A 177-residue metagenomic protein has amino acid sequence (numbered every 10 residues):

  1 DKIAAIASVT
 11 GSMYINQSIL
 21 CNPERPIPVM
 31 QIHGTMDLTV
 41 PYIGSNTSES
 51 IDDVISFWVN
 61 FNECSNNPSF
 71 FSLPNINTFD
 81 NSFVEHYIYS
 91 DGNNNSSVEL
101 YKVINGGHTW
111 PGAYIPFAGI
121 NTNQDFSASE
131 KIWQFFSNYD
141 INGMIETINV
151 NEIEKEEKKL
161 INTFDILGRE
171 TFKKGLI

Functional and structural regions predicted by a protein language model:
D1-I145: Flexible, surface-exposed loop/gating regions in the mature catalytic domains of secreted/periplasmic hydrolases
K2, R25, K158-K159, R169: Arginine residue identity/basic-tract feature
P28, E99, L160-I161, L176: Conserved beta-strand and immediately adjacent loop positions that scaffold enzyme active sites
H108, G175-I177: Short, surface-exposed, low-complexity cationic segments
I141-L167: Residue-level detector of functionally pivotal "anchor" positions at catalytic/ligand-binding pockets or at interdomain
I166-R169, I177: Short, glycine-anchored, charge-dense loop/turn motifs used at functional sites
